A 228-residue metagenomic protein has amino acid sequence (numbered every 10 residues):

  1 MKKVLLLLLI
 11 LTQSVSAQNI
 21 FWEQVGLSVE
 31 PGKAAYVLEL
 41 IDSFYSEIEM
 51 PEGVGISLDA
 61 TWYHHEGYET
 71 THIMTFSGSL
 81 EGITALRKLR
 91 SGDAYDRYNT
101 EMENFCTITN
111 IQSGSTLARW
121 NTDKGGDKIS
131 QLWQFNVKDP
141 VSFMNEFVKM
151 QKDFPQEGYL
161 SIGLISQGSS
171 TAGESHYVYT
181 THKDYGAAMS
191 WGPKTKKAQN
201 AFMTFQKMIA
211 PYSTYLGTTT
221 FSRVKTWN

Functional and structural regions predicted by a protein language model:
M1-K3, A17-Q18: Absolute protein N-terminus
K3-Q13: Sec-dependent N-terminal signal peptides
A17-N228: Short S/T/G/P-rich N-terminal loop/turn motif that feeds into the first structured element of a domain
